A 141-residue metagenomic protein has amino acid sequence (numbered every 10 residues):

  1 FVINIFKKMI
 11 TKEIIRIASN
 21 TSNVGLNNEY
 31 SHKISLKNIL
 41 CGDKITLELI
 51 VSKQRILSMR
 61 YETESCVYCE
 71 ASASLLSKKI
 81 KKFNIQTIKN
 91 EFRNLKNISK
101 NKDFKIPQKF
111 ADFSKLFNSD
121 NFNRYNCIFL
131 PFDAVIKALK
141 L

Functional and structural regions predicted by a protein language model:
V2-L141: Domain-level signature for proteins that mediate thiol-based redox and metal-cofactor handling
